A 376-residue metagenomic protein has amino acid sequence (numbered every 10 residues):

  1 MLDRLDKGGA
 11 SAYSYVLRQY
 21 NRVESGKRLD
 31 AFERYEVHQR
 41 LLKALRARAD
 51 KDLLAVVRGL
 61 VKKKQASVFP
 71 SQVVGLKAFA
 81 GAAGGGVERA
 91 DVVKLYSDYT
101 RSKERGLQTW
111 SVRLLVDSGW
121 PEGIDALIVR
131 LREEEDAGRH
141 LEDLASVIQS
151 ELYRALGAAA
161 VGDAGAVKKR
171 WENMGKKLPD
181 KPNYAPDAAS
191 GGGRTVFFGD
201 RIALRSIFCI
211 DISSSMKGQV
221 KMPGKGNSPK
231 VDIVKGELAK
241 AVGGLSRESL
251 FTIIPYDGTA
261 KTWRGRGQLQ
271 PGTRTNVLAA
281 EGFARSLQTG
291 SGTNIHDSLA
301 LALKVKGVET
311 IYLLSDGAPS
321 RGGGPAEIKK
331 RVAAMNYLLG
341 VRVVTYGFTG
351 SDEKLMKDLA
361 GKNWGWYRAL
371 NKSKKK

Functional and structural regions predicted by a protein language model:
M1-A10, R18, D30-D50, F69-V87 (+4 more regions): Structural detector for internal amphipathic alpha-helices that build alpha-solenoid repeat scaffolds
G8-R28, A49-K63, G85-R101, W120-E134 (+1 more regions): Amphipathic alpha-helical scaffolding segments comprising HEAT/armadillo-like alpha-solenoid repeats
V23, E134, G138-R139, M216-V220 (+5 more regions): Extracytoplasmic/secreted cell-surface and envelope-processing proteins
P70, T100, K261, Q268-Y312 (+2 more regions): Von Willebrand factor
A164-F208, I212-G224: Acidic, polar low-complexity linker/tail segments
L204, S215-I253, G267-N276, L287: …and closely analogous acidic/polar surface helices at protein-protein or active-site interfaces in A-domain-like
K225-G226, H296-A300, V305, E353-K376: Scaffold/interface architecture of coatomer-like assemblies
S286-L287, G317-N371: VWA/integrin I-like adhesion module and closely mimicked acidic/polar interface patches used
